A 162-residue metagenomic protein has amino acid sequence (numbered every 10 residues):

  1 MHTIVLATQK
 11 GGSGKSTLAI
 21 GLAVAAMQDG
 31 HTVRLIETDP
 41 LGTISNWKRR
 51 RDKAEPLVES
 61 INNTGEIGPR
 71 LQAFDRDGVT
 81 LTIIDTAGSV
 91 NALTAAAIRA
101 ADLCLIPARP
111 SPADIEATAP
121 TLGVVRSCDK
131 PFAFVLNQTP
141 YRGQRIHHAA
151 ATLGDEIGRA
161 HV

Functional and structural regions predicted by a protein language model:
T3-Q9, S13, G21-A95: P-loop/Walker-type NTP enzyme "switch/lid" segment
S16: Walker A/P-loop
D29, R34, L81-H161: Conserved catalytic-core segment of NTP-binding enzymes
